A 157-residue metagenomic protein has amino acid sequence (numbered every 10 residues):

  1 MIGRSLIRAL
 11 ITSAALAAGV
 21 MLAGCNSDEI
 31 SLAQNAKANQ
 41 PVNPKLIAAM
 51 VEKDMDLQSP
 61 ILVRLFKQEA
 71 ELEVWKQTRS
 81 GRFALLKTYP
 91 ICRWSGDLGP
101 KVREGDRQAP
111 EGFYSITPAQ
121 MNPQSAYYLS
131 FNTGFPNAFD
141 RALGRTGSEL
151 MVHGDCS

Functional and structural regions predicted by a protein language model:
I2-R4, A15-S157: N-terminal pre-domains immediately preceding structured catalytic cores
A9-A15: Small-residue packing motifs within transmembrane alpha-helices
